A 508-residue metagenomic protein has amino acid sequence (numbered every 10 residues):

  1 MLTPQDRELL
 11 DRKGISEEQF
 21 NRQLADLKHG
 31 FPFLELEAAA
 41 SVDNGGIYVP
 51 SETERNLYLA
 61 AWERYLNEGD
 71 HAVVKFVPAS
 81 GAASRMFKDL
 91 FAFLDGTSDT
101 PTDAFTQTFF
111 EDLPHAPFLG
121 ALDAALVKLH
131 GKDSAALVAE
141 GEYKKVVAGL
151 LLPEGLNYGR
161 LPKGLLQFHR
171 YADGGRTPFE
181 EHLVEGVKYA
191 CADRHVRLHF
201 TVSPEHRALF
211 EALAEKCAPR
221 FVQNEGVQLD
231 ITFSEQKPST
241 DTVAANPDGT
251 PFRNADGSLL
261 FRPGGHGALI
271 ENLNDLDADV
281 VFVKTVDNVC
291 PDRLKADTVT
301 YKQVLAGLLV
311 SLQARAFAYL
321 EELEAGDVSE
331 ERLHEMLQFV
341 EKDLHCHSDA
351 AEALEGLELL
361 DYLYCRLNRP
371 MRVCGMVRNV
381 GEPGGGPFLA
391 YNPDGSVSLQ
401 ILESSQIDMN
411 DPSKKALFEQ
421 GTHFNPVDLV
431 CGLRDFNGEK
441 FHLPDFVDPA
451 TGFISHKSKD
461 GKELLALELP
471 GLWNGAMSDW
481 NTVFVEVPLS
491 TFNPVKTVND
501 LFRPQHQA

Functional and structural regions predicted by a protein language model:
L2-V42, L354, L360-N368, R372-V373 (+4 more regions): Long, compositionally biased intrinsically disordered regions
L10, G14, A39-V380, G384 (+3 more regions): Domain-scale recognition of functional cores that engage charged ligands
K132-Y143, E154-Y158, D287, K302-K342 (+1 more regions): Conserved catalytic alpha/beta cores of large enzymes that bind or transform nucleotide phosphates and polynucleotides
E181-V187, D411-K414, L469: Short amphipathic beta-strand starts and helix->beta connectors
V281, Y391-P426, D435, T451-H456: C-terminal, active-site-flanking charged/polar segments
